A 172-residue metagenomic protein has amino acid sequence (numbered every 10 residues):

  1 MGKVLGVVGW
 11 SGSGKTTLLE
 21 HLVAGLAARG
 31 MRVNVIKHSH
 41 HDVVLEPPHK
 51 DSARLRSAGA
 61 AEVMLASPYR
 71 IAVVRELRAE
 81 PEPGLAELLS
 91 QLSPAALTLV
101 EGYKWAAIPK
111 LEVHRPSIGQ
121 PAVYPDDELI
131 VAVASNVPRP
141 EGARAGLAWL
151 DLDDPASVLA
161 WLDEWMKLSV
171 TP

Functional and structural regions predicted by a protein language model:
V7: Hydrophobic anchor at the beta1->P-loop junction of P-loop NTPases
S11: The conserved Walker
K15: Conserved lysine of the Walker
H21-P83: N-terminal phosphate/diphosphate-binding loop that engages ATP/GTP or pyrophosphate donors across diverse enzyme folds
E76-W105: Phosphate-binding/switch loop-helix module in NTP-utilizing enzymes
T98-V100, K110-R115, L129-V137: Short, hydrophobic beta-strand segments that form beta-sheet elements in well-ordered domains
W105, P109-D126: Conserved C-terminal guanine-recognition region of P-loop GTPase G domains, centered on the G4
L129-P172: Conserved NTP phosphate-binding and transfer environment spanning the P-loop NTPase/kinase superfamily
